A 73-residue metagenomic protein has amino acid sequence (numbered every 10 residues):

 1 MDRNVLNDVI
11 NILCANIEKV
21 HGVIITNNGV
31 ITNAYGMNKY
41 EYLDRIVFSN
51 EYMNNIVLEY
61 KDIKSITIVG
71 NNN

Functional and structural regions predicted by a protein language model:
M1-N28, K64-N73: Short glycine-rich, low-complexity segments
V23-N54: Acidic, low-complexity, intrinsically disordered interaction modules
M37-K39, M53-N71: Structured surface patches comprising rigid loops and adjacent beta-strands/short helices at the edges of well-ordered
